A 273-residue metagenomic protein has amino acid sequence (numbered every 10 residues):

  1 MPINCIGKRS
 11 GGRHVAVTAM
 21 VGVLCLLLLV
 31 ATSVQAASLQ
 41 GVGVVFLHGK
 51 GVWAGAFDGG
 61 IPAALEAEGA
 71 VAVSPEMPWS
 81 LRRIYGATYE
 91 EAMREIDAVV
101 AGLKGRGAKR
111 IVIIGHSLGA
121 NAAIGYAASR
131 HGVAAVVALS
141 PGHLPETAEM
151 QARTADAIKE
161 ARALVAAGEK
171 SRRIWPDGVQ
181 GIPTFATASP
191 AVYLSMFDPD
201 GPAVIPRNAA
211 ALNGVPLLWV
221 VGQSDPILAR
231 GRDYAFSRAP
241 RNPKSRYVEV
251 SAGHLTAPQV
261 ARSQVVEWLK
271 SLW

Functional and structural regions predicted by a protein language model:
G51-I61, G231: The serine-hydrolase catalytic nucleophile loop
E66-R82: Conserved alpha/beta-hydrolase
G86-G105: Alpha/beta-hydrolase active-site loop
I114-G119, A123: Gly/Ala-rich beta-loop-alpha elbow adjacent to hydrolase catalytic centers
V137-T147: Active-site nucleophile loop of the alpha/beta-hydrolase fold
L212-N213, W219-V221: Short beta-strand/loop motif that positions the catalytic acidic residue of the alpha/beta-hydrolase fold
P226-R232, A257: Conserved alpha/beta-hydrolase "acid-adjacent" motif
V250-W273: Catalytic active-site module of serine/aspartate enzymes centered on a nucleophile-bearing elbow/loop
